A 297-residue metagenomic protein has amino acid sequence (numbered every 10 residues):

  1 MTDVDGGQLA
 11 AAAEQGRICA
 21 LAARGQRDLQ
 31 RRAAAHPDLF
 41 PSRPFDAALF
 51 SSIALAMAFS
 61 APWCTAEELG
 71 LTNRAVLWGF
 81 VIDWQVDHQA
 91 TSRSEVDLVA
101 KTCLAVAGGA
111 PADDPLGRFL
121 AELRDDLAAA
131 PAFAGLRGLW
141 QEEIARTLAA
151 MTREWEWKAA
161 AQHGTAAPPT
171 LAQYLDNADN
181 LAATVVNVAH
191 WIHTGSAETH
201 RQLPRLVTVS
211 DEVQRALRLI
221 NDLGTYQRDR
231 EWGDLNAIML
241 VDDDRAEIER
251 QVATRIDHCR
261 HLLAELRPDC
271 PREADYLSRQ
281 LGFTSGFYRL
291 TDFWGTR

Functional and structural regions predicted by a protein language model:
M1-R297: Alpha-helical, largely C-terminal catalytic domains that coordinate divalent metal ions via clustered Asp/Glu/His
